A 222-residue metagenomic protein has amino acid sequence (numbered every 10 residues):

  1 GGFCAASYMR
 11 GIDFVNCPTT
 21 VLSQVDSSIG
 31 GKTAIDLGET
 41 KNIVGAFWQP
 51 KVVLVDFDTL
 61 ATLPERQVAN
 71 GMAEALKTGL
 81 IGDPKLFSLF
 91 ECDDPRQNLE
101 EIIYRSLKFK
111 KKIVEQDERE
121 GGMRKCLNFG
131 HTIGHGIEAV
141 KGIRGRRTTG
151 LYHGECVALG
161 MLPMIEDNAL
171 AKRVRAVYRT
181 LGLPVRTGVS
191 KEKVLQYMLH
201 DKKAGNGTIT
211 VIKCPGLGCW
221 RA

Functional and structural regions predicted by a protein language model:
G1-G2, G11, G30-A34, G45 (+10 more regions): Glycine-centered flexibility sites
G2-D93, P215: A glycine/threonine-rich phosphate-anchoring loop and its flanking beta-alpha core in nucleotide/phosphate-binding
Q49-V53, D58-E65, A73-K85, C92-P95 (+7 more regions): Generic secondary-structure signature for well-ordered alpha-helical cores
K51, K125, I209-T210: A generic secondary-structure signal marking the coil-to-beta-strand transition
Q67, A73-A75, L170-A222: C-terminal charged capping/lid subdomain of soluble metabolic enzymes
K85-Q97, E101-I103, G205-A222: C-terminal intrinsically disordered extensions
L89-E192: Active-site segments that bind and position negatively charged phosphate/pyrophosphate groups
